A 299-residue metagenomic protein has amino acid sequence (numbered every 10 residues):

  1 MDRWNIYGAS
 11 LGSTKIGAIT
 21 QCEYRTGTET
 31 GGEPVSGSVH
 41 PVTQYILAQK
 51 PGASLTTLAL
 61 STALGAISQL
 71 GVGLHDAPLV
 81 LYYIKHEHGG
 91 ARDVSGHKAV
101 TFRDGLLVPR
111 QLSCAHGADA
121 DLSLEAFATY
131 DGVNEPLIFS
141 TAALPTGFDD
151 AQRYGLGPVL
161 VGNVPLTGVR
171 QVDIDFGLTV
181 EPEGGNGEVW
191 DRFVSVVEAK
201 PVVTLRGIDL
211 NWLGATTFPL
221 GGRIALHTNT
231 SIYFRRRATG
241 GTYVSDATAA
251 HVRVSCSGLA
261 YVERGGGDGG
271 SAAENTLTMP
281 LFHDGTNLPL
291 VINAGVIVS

Functional and structural regions predicted by a protein language model:
M1-S299: Signature of extracytoplasmic/envelope-associated structural regions
